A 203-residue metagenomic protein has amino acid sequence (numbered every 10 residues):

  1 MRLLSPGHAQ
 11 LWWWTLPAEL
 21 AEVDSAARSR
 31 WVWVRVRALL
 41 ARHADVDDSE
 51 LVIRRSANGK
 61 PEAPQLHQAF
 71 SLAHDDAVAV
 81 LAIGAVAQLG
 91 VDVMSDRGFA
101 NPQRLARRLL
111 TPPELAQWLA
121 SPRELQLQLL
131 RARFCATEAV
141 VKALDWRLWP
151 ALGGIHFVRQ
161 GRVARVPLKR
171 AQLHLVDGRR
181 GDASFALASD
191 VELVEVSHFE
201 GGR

Functional and structural regions predicted by a protein language model:
M1-R203: Core catalytic alpha/beta fold that binds nucleotide/phospho-ligands
